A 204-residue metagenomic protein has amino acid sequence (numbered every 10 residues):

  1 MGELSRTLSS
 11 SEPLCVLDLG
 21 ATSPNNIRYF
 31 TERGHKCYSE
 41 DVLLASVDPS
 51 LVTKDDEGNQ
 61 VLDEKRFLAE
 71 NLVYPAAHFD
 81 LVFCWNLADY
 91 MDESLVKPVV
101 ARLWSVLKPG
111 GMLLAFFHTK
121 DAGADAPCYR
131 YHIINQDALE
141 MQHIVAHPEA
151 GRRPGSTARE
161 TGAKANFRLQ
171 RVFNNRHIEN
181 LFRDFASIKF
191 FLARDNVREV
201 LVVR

Functional and structural regions predicted by a protein language model:
M1-L8, S23-V73, M112-R204: Class I (Rossmann-like) S-adenosyl-L-methionine-dependent methyltransferase catalytic domain, capturing the SAM-binding
P13-C15: Nucleotide donor/acceptor-binding cores
L17-G20: Conserved S-adenosyl-L-methionine
V82-F83: Hydrophobic beta-strand segment of the Class I
L87: Hydrophobic adenine-recognition pocket in adenosine-nucleotide-binding enzymes
L95-M112: A short glycine-rich, Lys/Arg-flanked "PGG" loop and its adjoining helix->strand segment in the class I
